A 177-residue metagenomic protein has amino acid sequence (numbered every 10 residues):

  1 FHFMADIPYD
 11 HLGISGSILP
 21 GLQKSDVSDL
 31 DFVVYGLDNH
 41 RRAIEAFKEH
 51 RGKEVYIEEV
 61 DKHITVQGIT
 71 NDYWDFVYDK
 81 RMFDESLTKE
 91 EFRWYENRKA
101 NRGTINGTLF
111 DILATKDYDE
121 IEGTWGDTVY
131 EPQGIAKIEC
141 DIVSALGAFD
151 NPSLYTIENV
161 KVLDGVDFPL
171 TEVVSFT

Functional and structural regions predicted by a protein language model:
F1-I14, V129, I157-T177: Helical scaffold of the NTase/Pol beta-like nucleotidyltransferase catalytic core
F1-S28, V34-I44: Active-site nucleotide-donor binding segment shared across nucleotidyl transfer reactions
S15-S17, N97, T115, P132 (+1 more regions): Conserved beta-strand termini and adjacent loop/short-helix elements that scaffold enzyme active sites in alpha/beta
L37-N39, V143-A145, V160-G165: Generic structural motif
A46-K48, P152-T156: Composition- and surface-driven signal marking solvent-exposed, interaction-prone regions in large proteins
K48-T124: Conserved catalytic core of two-metal-ion nucleotidyltransferases
I121-V129, Q133: A mid-sequence, solvent-exposed acidic-amphipathic segment
P132-L154: Structural detector for short beta-strands of small beta-barrel domains
